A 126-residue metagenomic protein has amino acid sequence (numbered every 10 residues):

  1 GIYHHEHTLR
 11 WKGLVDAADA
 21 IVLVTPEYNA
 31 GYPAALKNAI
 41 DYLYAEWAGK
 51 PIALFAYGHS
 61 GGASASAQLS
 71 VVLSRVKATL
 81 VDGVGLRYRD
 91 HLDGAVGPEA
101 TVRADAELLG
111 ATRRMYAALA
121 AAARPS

Functional and structural regions predicted by a protein language model:
G1-H4, D105: Flexible, glycine- and charge-enriched loops at secondary-structure boundaries
Y3-K77: Helix-loop-strand module that forms the ligand-binding subsite of alpha/beta enzymes
T79-S126: Glycine-rich phosphate/pyrophosphate-binding loop and the adjoining helix
